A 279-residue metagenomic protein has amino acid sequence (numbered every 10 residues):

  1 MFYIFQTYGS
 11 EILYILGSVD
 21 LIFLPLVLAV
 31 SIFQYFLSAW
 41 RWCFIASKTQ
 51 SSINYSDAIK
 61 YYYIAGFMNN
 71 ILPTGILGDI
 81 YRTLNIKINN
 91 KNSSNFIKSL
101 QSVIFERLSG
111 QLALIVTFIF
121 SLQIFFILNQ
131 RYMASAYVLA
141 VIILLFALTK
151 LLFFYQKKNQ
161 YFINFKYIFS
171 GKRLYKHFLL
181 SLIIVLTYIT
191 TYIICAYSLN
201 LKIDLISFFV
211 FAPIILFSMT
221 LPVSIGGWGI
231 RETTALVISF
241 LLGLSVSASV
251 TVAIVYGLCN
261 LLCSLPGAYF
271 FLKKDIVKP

Functional and structural regions predicted by a protein language model:
M1-Y63, Q123-L221, I230, T251-P279: Predominantly cytoplasmic-facing regulatory/coupling regions of multi-pass membrane proteins
F36-A39, T74-T83, T220-A235: Transmembrane helix boundary and interhelical junction motifs in multipass membrane proteins
S47, N70, I88, Y197 (+2 more regions): Transmembrane helix-loop junction
S56-K60, G78-D79, K91-F105, L244-V255: Membrane-interface alpha-helices at helix entry/exit sites of multi-pass transporters
K60-N90: Extended non-transmembrane interhelical loops and adjacent amphipathic helices of multipass membrane proteins
I64, M68-L72, I76, I97-I119 (+1 more regions): Membrane-embedded alpha-helical segments of transport systems, primarily multispan ion/solute transporters
V116-I127, L241: Transmembrane alpha-helix termini and helix-breaking/packing motifs in multi-pass membrane transporters
V223-G226, A235-G257: Hydrophobic alpha-helical transmembrane segments in multi-pass integral membrane proteins
